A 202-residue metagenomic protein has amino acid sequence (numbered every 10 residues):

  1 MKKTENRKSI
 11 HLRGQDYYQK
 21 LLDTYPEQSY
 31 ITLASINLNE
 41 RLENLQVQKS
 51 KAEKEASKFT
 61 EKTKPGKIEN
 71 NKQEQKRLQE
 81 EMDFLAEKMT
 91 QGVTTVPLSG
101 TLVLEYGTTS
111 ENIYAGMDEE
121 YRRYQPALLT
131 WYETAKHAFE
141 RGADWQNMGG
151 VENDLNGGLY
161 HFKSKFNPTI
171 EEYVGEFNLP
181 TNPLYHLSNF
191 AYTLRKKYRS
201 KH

Functional and structural regions predicted by a protein language model:
M1-R122: A conserved beta-strand-loop-helix scaffold within acyl/acetyltransferase catalytic domains
R7, Q28, K136, D144 (+1 more regions): Generic macromolecular interface patches on structured domains
S9, L78, E87, E105-I113 (+6 more regions): Amphipathic, alpha-helical segments enriched in basic
D16-Y18, T63-P65, W131-A135, G142-Q146 (+2 more regions): Short C-terminal domain-edge/linker segments immediately following a structured domain
D23-P26, E43-Q48, A138, S164 (+1 more regions): Alpha-helix boundary/capping detector
T24-Q28, R141, T169: Structured helix-beta-strand junction loops
A56-S57, Q91-F166: Acyl-donor binding region in acyl/amide transferases
A143-H202: Active-site/acyl-donor-binding loops of N-acyltransferases
